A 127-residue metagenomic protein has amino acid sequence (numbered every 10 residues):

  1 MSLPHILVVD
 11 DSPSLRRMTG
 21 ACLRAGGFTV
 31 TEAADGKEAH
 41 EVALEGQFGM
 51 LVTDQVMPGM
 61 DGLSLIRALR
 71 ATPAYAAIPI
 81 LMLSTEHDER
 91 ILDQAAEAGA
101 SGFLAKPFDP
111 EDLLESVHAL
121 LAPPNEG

Functional and structural regions predicted by a protein language model:
R17-A25: Charged docking surfaces used in two-component/phosphorelay signaling
G27-A34, V42: Short hydrophobic/Thr-rich beta-strand motif most characteristic of the beta2 strand and flanking loop of CheY-like
Q47-V52: Active-site beta3 strand of CheY-like receiver
M57: Receiver (REC) domain active-site loop signature in two-component systems and cognate sites in sensor histidine kinases
F108-H118: C-terminal output helix
